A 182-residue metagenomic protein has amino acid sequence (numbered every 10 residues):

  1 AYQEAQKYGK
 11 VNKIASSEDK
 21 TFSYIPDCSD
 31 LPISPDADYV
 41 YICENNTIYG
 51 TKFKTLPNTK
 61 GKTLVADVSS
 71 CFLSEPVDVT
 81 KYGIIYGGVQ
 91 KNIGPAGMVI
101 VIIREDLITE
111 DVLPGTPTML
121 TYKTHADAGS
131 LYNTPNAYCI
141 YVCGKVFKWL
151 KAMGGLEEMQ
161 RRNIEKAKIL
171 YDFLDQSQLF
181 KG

Functional and structural regions predicted by a protein language model:
A1-G9: Membrane helical hairpin/interfacial module
Q3, Y24-P26, G50-T55, S74-T80 (+3 more regions): A short secondary-structure junction signal
A5, S17-F72: Active-site phosphate-binding strand-loop segment of PLP-dependent enzymes
G9-S17: A glycine-rich helix N-cap at a beta->alpha junction
V65, V79-Q90, V99: Conserved active-site segment immediately N-terminal to the catalytic lysine that forms the internal aldimine
V89-Y171: Active-site C-terminal subdomain of aminotransferase-like
F180-G182: Conserved PLP-binding catalytic core of the aspartate aminotransferase-like
